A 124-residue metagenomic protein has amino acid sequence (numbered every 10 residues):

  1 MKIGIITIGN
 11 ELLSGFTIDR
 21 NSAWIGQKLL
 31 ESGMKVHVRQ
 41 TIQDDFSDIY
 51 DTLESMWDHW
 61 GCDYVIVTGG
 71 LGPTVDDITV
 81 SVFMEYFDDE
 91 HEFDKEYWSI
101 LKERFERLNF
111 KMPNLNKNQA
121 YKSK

Functional and structural regions predicted by a protein language model:
M1-R39, Q43: Glycine-rich phosphate/diphosphate-binding loop of Rossmann-like nucleotide-binding domains
M1-T7, T52-G61: Short, hydrophobic/aliphatic alpha-helical segments
I8-N10, V67-V75: Glycine-rich beta-strand-to-loop/alpha-helix junction loops that act as flexible
S14-T17, D48, V75: Secondary-structure boundary/capping motif
L30-E31, P73-V82: A short glycine/small-residue-enriched secondary-structure motif
Q43-E54: Structural motif
D51, D58-G61, I78-K124: Proline/glycine-rich low-complexity loops and linkers
